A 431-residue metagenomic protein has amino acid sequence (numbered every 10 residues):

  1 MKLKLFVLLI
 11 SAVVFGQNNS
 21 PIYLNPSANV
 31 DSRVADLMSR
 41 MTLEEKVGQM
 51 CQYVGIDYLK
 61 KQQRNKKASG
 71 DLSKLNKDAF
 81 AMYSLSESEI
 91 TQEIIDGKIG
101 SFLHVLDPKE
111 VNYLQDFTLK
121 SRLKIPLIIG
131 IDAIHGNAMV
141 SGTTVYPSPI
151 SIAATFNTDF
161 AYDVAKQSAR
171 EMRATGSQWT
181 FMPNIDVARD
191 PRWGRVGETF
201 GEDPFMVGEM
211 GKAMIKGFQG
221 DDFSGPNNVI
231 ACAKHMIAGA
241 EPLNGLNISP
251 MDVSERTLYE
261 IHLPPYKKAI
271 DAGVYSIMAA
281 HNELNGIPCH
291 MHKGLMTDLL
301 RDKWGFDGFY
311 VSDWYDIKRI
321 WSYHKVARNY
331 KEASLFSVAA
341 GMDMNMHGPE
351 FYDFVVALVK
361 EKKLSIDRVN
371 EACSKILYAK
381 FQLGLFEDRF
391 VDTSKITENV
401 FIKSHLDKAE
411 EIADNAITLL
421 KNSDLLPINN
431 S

Functional and structural regions predicted by a protein language model:
M1-S20: Bacterial Sec-dependent N-terminal signal peptides
G16-S431: Glycoside hydrolase catalytic-domain context in secreted enzymes
